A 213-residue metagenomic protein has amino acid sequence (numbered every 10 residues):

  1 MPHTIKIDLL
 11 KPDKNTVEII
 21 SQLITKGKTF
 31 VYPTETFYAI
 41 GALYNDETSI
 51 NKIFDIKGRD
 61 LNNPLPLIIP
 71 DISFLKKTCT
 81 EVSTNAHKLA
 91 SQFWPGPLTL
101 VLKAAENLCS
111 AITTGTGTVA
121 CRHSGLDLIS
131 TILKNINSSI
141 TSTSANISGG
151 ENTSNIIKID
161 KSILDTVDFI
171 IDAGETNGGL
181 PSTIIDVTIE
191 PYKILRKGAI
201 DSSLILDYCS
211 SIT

Functional and structural regions predicted by a protein language model:
M1-T213: Active-site-adjacent structural elements in enzyme catalytic cores
